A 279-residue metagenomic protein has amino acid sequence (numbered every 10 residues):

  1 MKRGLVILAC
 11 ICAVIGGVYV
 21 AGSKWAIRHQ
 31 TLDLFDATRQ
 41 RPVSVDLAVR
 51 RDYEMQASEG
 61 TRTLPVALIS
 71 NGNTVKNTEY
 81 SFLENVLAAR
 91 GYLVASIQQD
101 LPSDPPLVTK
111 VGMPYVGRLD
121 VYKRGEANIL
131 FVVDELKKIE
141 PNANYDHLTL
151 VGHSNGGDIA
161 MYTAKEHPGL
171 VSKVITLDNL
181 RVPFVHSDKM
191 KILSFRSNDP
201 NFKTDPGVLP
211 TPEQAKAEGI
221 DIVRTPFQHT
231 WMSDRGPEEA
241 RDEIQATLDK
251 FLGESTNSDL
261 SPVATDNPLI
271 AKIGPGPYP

Functional and structural regions predicted by a protein language model:
G4-Q56, L260-A264, P268-P279: An N-terminal hydrophobic leader/cap segment in hydrolases
D36-A143: Serine-hydrolase catalytic machinery in alpha/beta-hydrolase-like enzymes
T63-V66, R90-L93, Y145-H147, G169-K173 (+2 more regions): Loop/turn elements at helix/coil->beta-strand transitions in domains of secreted/extracellular proteins
D134-D188: Primarily recognizes the serine-hydrolase "nucleophile elbow" in alpha/beta-hydrolase and SGNH/GDSL folds
L193-R196: Short beta-strand/loop motif that positions the catalytic acidic residue of the alpha/beta-hydrolase fold
N201-G207: Conserved alpha/beta-hydrolase "acid-adjacent" motif
A217-P279: C-terminal catalytic histidine-bearing segment of alpha/beta-hydrolase fold enzymes
